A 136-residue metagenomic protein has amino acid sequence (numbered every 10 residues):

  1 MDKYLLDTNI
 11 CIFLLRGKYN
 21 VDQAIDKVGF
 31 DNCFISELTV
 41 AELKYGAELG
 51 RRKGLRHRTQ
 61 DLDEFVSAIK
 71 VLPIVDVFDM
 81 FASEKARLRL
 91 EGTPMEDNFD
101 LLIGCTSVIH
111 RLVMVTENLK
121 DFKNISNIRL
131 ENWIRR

Functional and structural regions predicted by a protein language model:
M1-S36, A47-D63, L90: Short, well-structured N-terminal submotif of metal-dependent ribonuclease cores
D7-T8, L43, F81, S107 (+1 more regions): Generic structural signal for small/hydrophobic residues in well-ordered secondary structure, especially within
I10-C11, T39, V77, K120-D121: Alpha-helix capping/helix-boundary segments
K70-V115: Active-site neighborhoods of divalent-metal-dependent phosphate/nucleic-acid chemistry enzymes
G104, I109-R136: Acidic, PIN/NYN-like endoribonuclease modules and their adjacent C-terminal/linker elements
